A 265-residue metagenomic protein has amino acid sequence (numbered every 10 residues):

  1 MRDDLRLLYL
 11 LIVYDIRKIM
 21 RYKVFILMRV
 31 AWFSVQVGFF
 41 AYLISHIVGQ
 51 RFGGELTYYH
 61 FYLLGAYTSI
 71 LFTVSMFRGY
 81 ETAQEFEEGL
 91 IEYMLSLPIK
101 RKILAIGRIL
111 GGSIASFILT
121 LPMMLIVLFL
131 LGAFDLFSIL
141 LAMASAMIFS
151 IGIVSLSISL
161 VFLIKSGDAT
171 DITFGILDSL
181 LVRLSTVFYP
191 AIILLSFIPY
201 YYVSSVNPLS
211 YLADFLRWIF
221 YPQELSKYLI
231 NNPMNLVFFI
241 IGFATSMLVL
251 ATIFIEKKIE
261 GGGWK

Functional and structural regions predicted by a protein language model:
M1-W32, K257-K265: Aromatic- and glycine-rich beta-strand/loop motifs that create alpha-glucan
R6-L11, V187-L229, P233-V237: Short hydrophobic, aromatic-rich alpha-helical segments embedded in or entering the lipid bilayer of multi-pass
R21-G49, Y59-V74, I118-T120, I176-R183 (+1 more regions): Hydrophobic alpha-helical transmembrane segments of multi-pass membrane transport/permease proteins
I44, V161-V206: Transmembrane helix segments
H46, Q50-A83, S145-F162, V249-T252: Hydrophobic alpha-helical transmembrane segments of membrane proteins
I47, F220-I230, M234-K265: Junction motif at the cytosolic side of a transmembrane helix
Y58-L130, I176: Hydrophobic alpha-helical transmembrane segments of multi-pass membrane transport proteins
R101-K102, I106-G175, L180, N231-I253: Alpha-helical transmembrane segments and their short interhelical loops
